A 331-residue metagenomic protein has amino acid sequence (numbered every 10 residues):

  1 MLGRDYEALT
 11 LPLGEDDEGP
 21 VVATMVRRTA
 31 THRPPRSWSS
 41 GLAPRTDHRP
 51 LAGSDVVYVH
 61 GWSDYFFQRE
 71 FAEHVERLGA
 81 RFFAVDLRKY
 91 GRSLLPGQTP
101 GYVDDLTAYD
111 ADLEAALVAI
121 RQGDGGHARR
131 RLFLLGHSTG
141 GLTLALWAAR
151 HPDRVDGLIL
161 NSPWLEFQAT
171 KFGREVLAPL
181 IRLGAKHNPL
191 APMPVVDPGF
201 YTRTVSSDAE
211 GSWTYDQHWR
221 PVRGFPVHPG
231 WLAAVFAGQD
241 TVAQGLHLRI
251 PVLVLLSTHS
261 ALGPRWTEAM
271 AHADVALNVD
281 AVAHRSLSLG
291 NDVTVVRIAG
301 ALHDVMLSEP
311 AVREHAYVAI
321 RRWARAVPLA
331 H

Functional and structural regions predicted by a protein language model:
M1-R49: N-terminal cap/lid segment of alpha/beta-hydrolase-fold proteins
G53, Y58-Y65: Active-site glycine-rich loops that stabilize anionic/oxyanionic intermediates across multiple enzyme folds
D64-F67, A72, E76-G97: Conserved alpha/beta-hydrolase
Y102-G123: Alpha/beta-hydrolase active-site loop
D124-S138: Alpha/beta-hydrolase fold nucleophile elbow
T139, T143-V227: Alpha/beta-hydrolase-fold enzymes
M193-V293: Serine-hydrolase catalytic core
D292-H331: Catalytic active-site module of serine/aspartate enzymes centered on a nucleophile-bearing elbow/loop
